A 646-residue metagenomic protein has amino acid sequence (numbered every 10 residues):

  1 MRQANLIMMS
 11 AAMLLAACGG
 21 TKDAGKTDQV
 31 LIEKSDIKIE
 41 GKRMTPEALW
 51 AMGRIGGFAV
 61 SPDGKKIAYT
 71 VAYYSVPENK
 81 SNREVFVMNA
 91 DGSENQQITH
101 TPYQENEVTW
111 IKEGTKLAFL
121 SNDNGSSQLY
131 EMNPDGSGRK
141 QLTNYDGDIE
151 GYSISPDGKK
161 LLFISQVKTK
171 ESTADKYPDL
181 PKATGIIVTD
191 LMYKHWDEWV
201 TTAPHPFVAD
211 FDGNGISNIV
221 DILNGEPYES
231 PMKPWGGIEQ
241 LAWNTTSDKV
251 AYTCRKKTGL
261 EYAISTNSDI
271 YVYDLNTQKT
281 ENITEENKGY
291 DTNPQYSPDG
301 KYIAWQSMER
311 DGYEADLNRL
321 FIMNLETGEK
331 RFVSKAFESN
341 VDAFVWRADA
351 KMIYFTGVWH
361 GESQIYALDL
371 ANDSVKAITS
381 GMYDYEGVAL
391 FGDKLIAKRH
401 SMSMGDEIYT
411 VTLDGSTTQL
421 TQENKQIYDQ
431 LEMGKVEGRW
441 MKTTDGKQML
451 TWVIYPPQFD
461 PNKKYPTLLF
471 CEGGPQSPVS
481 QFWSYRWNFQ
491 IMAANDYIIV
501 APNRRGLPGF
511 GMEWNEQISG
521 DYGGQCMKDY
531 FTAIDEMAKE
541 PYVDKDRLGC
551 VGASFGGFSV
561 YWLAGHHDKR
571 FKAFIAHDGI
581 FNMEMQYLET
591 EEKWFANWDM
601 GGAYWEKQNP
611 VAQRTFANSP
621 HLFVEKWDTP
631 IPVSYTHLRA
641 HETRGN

Functional and structural regions predicted by a protein language model:
A16-A17: C-terminal motif of bacterial Sec signal peptides marking the signal peptidase cleavage site
G25-E33, R83, Q166-G225, T253-D269 (+3 more regions): Predominantly five- to eight-bladed beta-propeller fold
K34-G53, I219-G225: A short helix->beta-strand "capping" segment at the edge of beta-propeller domains
M52-I67, P102-L120, R139, D146-L161 (+11 more regions): Conserved beta-propeller blade repeats
P77-S81, D123-S126, E198-T202, E261-N267 (+3 more regions): Short, solvent-exposed loop/turn segments at conserved positions within beta-propeller repeat blades
N89-S93, N133-S137, F211-N214, D274-Q278 (+3 more regions): Short loop/turn segments that connect beta-strands within beta-propeller blades
E423-E540, D544-D546, A553: Cap/lid segment of the alpha/beta-hydrolase catalytic domain
A493, A501-N646: Active-site-proximal cap/loop segments of hydrolase catalytic domains
